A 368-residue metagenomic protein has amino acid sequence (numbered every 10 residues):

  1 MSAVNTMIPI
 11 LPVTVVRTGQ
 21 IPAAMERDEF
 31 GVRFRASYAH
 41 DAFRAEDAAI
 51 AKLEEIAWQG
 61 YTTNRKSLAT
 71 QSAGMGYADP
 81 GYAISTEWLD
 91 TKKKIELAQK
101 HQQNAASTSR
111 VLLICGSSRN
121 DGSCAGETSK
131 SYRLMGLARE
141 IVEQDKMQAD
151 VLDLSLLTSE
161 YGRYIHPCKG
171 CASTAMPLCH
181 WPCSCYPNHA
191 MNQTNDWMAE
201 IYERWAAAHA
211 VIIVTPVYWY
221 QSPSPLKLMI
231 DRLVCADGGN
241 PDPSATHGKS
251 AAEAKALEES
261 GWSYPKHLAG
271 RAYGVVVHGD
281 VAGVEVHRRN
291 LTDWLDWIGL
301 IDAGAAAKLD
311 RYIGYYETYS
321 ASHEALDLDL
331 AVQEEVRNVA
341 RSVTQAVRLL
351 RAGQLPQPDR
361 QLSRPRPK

Functional and structural regions predicted by a protein language model:
S2-S109, G136, A282-E285, R289-K368: Glycine-rich phosphate/pyrophosphate-binding loop and the adjoining helix
S109-N120, Y273-V277: Short beta-strand segments enriched in small/hydrophobic residues
N120-L134, E285: Glycine- and acidic-residue-enriched helix-capping/strand-helix junction motifs
D145-T158: A short beta-strand-loop structural module common to alpha/beta enzyme folds
S159-I201: Cysteine-cluster motifs in flexible loop/terminal segments that predominantly coordinate metals
A208-H209: An anion/phosphate-binding loop that grips the pyrophosphate of nucleotide cofactors and donors
P225-N240: A short, gly/pro- and small-residue-rich
G238-H267: Short mixed-charge
